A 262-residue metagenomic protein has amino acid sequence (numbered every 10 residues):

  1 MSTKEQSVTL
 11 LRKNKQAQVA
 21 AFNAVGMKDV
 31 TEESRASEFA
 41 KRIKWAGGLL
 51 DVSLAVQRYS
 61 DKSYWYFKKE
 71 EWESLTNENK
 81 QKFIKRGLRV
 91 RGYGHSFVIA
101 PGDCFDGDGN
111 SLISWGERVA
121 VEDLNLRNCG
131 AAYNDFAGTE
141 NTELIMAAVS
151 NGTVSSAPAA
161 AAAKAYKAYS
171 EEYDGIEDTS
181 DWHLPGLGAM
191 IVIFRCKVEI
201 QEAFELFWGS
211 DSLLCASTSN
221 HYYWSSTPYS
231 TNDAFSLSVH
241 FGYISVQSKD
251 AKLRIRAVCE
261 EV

Functional and structural regions predicted by a protein language model:
S2-D178, K249-V262: Short, compositionally biased
G152-H183, L187-S245: An exposed tryptophan-centered "aromatic clamp" motif
